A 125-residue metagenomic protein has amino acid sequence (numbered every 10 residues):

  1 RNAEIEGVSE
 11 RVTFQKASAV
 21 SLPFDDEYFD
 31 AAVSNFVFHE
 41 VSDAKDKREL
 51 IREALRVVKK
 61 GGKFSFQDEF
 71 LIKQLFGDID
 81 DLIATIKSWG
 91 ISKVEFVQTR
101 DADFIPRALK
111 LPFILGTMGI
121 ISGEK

Functional and structural regions predicted by a protein language model:
V8, V41-S42, V58-K60: Helix-to-beta-strand junctions that scaffold the AdoMet/dcAdoMet cofactor pocket in Class I SAM-dependent enzymes
V8-A19: Conserved SAM-binding strand-loop segment of SAM-dependent methyltransferases
V20-A32: A short acidic, Gly/Pro-enriched loop at the edge of an enzyme's catalytic core that lines a small-molecule cofactor
D30-K45: A short SAM/SAH-binding and catalytic strip from SAM-dependent methyltransferases
K47-K60: A short glycine-rich, Lys/Arg-flanked "PGG" loop and its adjoining helix->strand segment in the class I
I91-I105: Conserved S-adenosyl-L-methionine
D103-K125: Core SAM-dependent methyltransferase catalytic element
